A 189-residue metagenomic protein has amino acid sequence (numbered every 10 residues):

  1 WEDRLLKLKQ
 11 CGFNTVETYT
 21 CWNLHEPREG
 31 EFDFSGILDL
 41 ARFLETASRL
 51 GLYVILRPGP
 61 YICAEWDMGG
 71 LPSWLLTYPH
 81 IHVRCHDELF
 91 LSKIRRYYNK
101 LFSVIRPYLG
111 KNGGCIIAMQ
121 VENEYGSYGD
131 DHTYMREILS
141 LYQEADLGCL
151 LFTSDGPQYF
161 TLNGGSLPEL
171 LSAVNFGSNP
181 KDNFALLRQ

Functional and structural regions predicted by a protein language model:
E2-D67, S73, I138-E144, G148-C149 (+1 more regions): Aromatic-lined substrate-binding rim segments of carbohydrate-active enzymes
L5-G12, S48-R49, R106-G110, L162-S166 (+1 more regions): Acidic (Asp/Glu)-rich catalytic clusters
T18-T20, L56-P60, V121-N123, T153-D155 (+1 more regions): A cross-domain feature marking catalytic cores of carbohydrate-active enzymes and several ubiquitous metabolic/repair
G36-L40, W74-H82, A173-F176: Short, structured secondary-structure boundary patches
I62-S103: Active-site-adjacent "subsite" loops/lids of carbohydrate-active enzymes
L89-E169, P180: Active-site neighborhood of glycoside hydrolase catalytic domains
S172-N175, K181, L186-Q189: Active-site core of glycosidic bond-cleaving carbohydrate-active enzymes
